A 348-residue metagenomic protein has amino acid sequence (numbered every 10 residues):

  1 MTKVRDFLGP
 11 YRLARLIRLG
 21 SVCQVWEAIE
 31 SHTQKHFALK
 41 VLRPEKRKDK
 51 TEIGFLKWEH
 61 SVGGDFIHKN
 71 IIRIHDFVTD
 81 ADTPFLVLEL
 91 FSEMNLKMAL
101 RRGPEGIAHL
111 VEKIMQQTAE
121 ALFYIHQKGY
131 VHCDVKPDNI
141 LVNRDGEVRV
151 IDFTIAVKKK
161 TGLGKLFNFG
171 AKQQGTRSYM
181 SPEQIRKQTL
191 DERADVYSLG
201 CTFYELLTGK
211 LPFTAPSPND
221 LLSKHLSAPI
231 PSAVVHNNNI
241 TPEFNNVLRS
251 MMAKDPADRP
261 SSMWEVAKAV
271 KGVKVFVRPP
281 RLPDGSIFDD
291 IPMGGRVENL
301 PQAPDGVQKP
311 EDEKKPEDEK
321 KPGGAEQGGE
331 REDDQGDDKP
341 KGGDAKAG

Functional and structural regions predicted by a protein language model:
R43-D65: AlphaC helix of the eukaryotic protein kinase fold
F77: Activation-segment/catalytic-loop signature of the eukaryotic protein kinase fold
A81-N95, A99: Conserved short submotifs of the Hanks-type protein kinase catalytic core that shape the nucleotide-binding pocket
I114-M115: Activation segment signature within eukaryotic-like protein kinase domains
E120-Y130: Protein kinase catalytic-loop region centered on the HRD/HxD motif
T208-P212: Structural helix C-cap motif within protein kinase domains
